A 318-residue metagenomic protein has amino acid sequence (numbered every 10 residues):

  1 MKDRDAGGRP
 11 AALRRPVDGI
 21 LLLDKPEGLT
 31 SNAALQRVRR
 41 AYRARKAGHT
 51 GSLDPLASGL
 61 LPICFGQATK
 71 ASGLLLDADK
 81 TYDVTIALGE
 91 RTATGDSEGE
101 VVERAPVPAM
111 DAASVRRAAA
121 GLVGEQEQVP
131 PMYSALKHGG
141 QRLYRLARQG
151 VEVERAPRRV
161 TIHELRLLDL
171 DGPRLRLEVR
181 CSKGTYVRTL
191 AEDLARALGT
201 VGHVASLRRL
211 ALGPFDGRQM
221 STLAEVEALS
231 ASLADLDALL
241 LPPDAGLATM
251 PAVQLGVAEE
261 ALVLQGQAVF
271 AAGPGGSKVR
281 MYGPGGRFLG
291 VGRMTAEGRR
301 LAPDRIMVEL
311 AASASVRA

Functional and structural regions predicted by a protein language model:
M1-H49, L53, A57, A119 (+2 more regions): Accessory RNA 3′-end/elbow-binding domains used by RNA modification enzymes
R40-Y42, S58, P62, E152-G184 (+2 more regions): The conserved catalytic core of RNA pseudouridine synthases
K46-L76, M132, R145: Glycine/acidic-rich beta-strand-loop module
I63, V84, G140, L190 (+2 more regions): Residue-level signal for inorganic ion chemistry
A68, L74-Q128: Acidic, low-complexity central loop/insert segments
V84-I86, L165, L177, L207 (+1 more regions): A structural signal for short, well-ordered beta-strand segments
S134, H138-H163: Extended alpha-helical targeting/anchoring segments, especially N-terminal organellar/secretory targeting helices
